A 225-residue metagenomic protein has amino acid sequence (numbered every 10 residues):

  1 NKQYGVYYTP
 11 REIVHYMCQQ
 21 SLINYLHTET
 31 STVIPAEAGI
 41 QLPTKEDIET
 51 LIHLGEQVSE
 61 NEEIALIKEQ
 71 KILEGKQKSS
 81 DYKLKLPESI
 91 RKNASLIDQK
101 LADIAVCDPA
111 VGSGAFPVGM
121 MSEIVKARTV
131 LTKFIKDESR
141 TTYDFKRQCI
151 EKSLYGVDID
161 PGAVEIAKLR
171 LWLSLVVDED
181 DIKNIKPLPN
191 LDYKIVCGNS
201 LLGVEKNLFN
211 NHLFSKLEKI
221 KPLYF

Functional and structural regions predicted by a protein language model:
Q3-V33, L42-F225: SAM-dependent methyltransferase catalytic region
A36: Short polybasic/polar patches that bind polyanions
